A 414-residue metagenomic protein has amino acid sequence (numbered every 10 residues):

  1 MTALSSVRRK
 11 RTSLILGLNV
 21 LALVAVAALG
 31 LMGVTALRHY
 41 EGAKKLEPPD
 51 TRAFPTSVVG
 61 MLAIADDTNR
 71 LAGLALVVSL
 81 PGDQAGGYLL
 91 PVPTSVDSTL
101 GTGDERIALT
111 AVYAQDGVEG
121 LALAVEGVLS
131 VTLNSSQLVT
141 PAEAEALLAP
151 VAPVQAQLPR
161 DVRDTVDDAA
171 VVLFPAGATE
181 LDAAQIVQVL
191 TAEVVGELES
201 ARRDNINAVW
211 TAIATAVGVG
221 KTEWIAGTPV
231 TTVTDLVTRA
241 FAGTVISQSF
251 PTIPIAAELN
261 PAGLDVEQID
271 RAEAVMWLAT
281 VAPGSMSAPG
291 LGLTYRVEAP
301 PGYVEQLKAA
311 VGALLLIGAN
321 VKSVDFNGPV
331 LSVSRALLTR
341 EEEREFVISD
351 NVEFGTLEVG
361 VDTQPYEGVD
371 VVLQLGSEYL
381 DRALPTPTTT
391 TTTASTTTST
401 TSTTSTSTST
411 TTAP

Functional and structural regions predicted by a protein language model:
T2-T400, T410-P414: Non-catalytic, solvent-exposed segments at the cell envelope interface
